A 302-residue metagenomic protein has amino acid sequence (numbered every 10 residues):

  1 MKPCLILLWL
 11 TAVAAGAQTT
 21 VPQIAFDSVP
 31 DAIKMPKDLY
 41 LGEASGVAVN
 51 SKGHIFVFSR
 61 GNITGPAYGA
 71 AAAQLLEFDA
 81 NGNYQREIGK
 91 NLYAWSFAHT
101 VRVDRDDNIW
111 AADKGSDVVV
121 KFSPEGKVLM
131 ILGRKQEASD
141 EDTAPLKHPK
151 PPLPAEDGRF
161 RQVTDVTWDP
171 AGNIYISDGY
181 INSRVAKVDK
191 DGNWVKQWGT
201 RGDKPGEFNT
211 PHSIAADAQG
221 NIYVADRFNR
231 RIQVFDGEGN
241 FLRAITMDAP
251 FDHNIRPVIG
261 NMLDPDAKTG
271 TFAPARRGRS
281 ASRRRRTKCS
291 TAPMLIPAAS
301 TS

Functional and structural regions predicted by a protein language model:
M1-C4: Positively charged n-region of N-terminal signal peptides that target proteins for export
W9-A17: Hydrophobic h-region of N-terminal signal peptides that target proteins for export in Gram-negative bacteria
Q18-S302: Eukaryotic scaffold repeat domains enriched in small/polar residues
